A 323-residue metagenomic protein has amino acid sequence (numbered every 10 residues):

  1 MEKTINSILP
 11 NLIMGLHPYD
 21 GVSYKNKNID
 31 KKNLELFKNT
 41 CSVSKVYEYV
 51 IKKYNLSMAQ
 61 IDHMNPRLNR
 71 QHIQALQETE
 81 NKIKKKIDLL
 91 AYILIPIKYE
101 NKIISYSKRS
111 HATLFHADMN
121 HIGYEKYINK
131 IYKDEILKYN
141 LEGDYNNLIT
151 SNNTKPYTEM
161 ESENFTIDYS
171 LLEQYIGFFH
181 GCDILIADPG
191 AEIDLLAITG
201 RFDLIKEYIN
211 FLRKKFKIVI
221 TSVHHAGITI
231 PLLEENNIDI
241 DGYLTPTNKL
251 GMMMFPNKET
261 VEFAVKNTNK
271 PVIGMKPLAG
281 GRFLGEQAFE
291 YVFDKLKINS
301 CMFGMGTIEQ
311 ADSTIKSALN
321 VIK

Functional and structural regions predicted by a protein language model:
M1-K84, Y291, K295: N-terminal binding-site loop/beta-alpha segment at the start of enzyme catalytic domains that lines or forms
I5-L34, N101-S105, K130, E135-E161: N-terminal small/glycine-rich loop or linker at the start of catalytic domains across soluble metabolic enzymes
I8-L9, G15, K84-L137: Glycine-rich, aromatic-flanked loop segments that form ligand/cofactor-binding clefts across common enzyme folds
I13, Q60, L90-A91, G242-L244 (+1 more regions): Structural recognition of the beta-strand scaffold that forms the well-ordered cores of secreted hydrolase catalytic
Y24-S42, I93-P96, M119, L148-L171 (+1 more regions): Active-site mouth loops of central-metabolism enzymes
R67-N69, I95-Y99, M160-S170, I176-D183 (+1 more regions): Beta/alpha (TIM)-barrel catalytic core signal, keyed to glycine-rich beta->alpha loops juxtaposed to Asp/Glu that bind
Q74-T79, I104-K108, K316-A318: Short, aromatic/basic amphipathic alpha-helical patches
R109-A191: Hydrophobic alpha-helical segments and helix pairs
